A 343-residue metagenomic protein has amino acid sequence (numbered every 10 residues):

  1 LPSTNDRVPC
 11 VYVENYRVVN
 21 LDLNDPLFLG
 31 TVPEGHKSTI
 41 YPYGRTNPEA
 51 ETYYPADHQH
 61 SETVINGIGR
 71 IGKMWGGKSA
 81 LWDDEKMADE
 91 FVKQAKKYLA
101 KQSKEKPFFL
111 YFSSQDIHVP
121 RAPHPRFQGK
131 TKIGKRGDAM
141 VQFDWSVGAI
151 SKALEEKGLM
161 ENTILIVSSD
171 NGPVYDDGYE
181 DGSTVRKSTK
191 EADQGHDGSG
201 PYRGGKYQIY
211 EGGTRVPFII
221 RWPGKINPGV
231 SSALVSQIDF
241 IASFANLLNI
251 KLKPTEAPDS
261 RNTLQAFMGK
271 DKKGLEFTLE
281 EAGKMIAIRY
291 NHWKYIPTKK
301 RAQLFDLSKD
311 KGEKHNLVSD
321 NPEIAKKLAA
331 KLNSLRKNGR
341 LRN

Functional and structural regions predicted by a protein language model:
L1-D6, V11, V19-L21, S183-E211 (+2 more regions): C-terminal cap/loop subdomain of S1 sulfatases and analogous C-terminal strand-loop tails that border
L1-G77, M285: Catalytic-site neighborhoods of secreted/periplasmic enzymes that process anionic sulfate/phosphate groups
V8, R17, A95-D138, V174-D181: Active-site His/acidic residue clusters
R45-T63, G67-W75, S79, D84 (+5 more regions): Long, internal low-complexity/basic segments
W75-A80, Q128-I133, V167, S199-R203 (+3 more regions): Flexible glycine/proline-enriched surface loops and loop-helix/loop-strand junctions
G77-D89, G129-Q142: The substrate-binding groove and active-site-proximal loops of carbohydrate-active enzymes, especially glycoside
S103-L110, L159-L165, R215-V216, K272-L275 (+1 more regions): Loop/turn elements at helix/coil->beta-strand transitions in domains of secreted/extracellular proteins
P120-R136, E156-W222: Histidine-centered active-site microenvironments of extracellular/periplasmic hydrolases and transferases
